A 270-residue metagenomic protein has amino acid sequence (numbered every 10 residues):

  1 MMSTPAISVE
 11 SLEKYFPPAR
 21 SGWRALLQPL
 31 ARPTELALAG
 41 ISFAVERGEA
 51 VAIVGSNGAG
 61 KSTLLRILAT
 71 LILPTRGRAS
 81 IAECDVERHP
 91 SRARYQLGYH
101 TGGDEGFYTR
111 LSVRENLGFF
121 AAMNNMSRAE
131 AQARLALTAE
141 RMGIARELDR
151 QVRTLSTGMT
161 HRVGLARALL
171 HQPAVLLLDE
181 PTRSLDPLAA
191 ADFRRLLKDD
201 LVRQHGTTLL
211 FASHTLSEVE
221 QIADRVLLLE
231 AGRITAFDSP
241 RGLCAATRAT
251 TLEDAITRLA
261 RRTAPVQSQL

Functional and structural regions predicted by a protein language model:
W23, G118, A122, A129-E147: Conserved ABC ATPase "signature" region
A69: Helix-to-loop junction immediately C-terminal to a conserved catalytic motif
Q172: Conserved catalytic motifs of ABC-family nucleotide-binding domains
L176-E180: Catalytic Walker B motif of ABC-type/P-loop ATPase nucleotide-binding domains
A191-H205: Helical segment within the ABC ATPase nucleotide-binding domain
F237-D238: ABC ATPase "signature
